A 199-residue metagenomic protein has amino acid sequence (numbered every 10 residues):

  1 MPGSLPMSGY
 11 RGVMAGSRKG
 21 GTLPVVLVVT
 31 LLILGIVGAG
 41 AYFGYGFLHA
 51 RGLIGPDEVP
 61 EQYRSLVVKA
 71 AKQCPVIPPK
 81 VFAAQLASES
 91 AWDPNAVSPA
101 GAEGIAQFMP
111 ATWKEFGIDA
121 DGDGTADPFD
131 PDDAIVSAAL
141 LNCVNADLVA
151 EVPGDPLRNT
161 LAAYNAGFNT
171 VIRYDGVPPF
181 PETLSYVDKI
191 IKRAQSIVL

Functional and structural regions predicted by a protein language model:
M1-T22: N-terminal Lys/Arg-rich, disordered targeting/topogenic segments
A15-A41: N-terminal Sec-pathway targeting helices
I36-P94, D147-A150, I197-L199: Export/targeting segments at the very N-terminus of extracytoplasmic proteins
E58, A100-E103, F129, D155 (+1 more regions): Residues at secondary-structure transition points
Q62-K69, Q73, P110-R173, S185-V187 (+1 more regions): Alpha-helical segment that forms one wall of the substrate-binding/catalytic cleft in peptidoglycan-active domains
V67, A87-T112, G167: Cell-wall polysaccharide-cleaving catalytic domain and substrate-binding groove, primarily in peptidoglycan/chitin
I77-F82, G104, P156, T160: Residue-level detector of well-ordered alpha-helical segments, enriched for hydrophobic/aromatic packing positions
D175-P181: A short acidic/glycine-rich loop-to-helix N-cap element
